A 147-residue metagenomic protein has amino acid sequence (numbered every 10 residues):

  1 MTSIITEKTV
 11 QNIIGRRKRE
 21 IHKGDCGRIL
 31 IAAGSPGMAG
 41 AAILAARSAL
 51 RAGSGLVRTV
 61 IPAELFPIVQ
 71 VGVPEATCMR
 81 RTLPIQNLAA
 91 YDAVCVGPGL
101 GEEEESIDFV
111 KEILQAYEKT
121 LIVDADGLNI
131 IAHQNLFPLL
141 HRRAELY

Functional and structural regions predicted by a protein language model:
M1-A32, P36, E145: YjeF_N-associated NAD(P)HX repair module
M1-E7, L56-Y147: Glycine-rich phosphate/dinucleotide-binding loop and adjoining beta-alpha-beta core of small-molecule
Q11-I14, I31, R51, V60 (+1 more regions): Generic, low-specificity signal for short hydrophobic/alpha-helical stretches with a mild N-terminal bias, encompassing
R19-M79: Substrate-binding N-lobe of the ribokinase-like
